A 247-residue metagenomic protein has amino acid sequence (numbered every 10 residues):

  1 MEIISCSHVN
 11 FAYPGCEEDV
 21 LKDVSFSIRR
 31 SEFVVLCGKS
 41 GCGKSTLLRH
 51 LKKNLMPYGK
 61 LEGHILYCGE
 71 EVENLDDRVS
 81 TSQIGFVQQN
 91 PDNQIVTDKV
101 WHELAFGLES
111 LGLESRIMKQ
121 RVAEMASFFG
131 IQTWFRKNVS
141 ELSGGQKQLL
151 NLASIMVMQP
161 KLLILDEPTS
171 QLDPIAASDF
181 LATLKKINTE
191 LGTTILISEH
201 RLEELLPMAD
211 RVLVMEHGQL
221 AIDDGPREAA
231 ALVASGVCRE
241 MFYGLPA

Functional and structural regions predicted by a protein language model:
K60-E71: Conserved ABC transporter NBD signature motif
E71-G85: ABC ATPase NBD coupling module
R116-W134: Conserved ABC ATPase "signature" region
N138-L142: Conserved ABC ATPase signature
L163-D166: Catalytic Walker B motif of ABC-type/P-loop ATPase nucleotide-binding domains
E199-H200: H-loop/switch region of ABC-family ATPase nucleotide-binding domains
Q219-F242: Conserved beta-strand-loop-alpha-helix hinge in the C-terminal portion of ABC ATPase nucleotide-binding domains
